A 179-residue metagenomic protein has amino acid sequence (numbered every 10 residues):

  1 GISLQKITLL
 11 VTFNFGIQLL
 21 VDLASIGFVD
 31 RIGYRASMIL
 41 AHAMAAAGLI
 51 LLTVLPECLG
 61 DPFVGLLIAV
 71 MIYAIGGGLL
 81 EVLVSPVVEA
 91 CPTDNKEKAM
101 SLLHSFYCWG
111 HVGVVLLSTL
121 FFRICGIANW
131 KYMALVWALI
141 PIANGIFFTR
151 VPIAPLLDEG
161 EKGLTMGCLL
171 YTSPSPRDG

Functional and structural regions predicted by a protein language model:
S3-V11: Juxtamembrane helix-start elements in MFS-like secondary transporters
T12-I26: Central cavity-lining transmembrane alpha-helices of secondary-active solute carriers, predominantly the Major
M44-L59: C-terminal ends and interior cores of transmembrane alpha-helices in multi-pass membrane transporters/permeases
F63-L79: Hydrophobic core of transmembrane alpha-helices in multi-pass small-molecule transporters, especially MFS/SLC-type
L79-P92: Intracellular juxtamembrane helix-capping segments at the cytosolic ends of symmetry-related transmembrane helices
Y107-P152: Helix-loop-helix hairpin linking two adjacent transmembrane segments in secondary transporters
Y171-P176: Conserved small/polar residues in nucleotide/adenosyl-binding loops
